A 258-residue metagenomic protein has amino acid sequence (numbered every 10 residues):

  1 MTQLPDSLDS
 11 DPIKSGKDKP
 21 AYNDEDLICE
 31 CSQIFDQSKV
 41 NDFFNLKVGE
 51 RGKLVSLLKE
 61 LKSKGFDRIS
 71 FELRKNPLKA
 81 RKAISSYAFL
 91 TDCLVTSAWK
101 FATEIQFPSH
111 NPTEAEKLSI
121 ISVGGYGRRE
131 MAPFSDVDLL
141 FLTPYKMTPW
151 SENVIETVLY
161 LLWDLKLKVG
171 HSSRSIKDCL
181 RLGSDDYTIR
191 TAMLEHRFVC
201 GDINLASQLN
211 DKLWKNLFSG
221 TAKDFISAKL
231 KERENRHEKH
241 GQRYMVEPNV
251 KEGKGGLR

Functional and structural regions predicted by a protein language model:
T2-R258: A nucleotide- and high-energy phosphate-metabolite-utilizing enzyme signature
